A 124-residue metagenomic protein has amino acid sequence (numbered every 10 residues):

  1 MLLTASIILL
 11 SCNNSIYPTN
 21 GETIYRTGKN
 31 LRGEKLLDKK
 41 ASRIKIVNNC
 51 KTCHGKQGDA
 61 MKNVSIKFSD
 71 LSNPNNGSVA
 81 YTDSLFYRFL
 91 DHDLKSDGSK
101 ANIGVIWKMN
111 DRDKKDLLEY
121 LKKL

Functional and structural regions predicted by a protein language model:
M1-S15: Bacterial Sec-dependent N-terminal signal peptides
I7-S11, G98, L117: Intrinsically disordered, low-complexity repeat segments enriched in small/polar residues
C12-I46: Electrostatic cytochrome c docking/interface patches
T23-N30, I44-K56, L85-D91, K115-E119: C-type cytochrome heme c attachment motif
R32, A60-K62, L94-A101: Substrate-binding/catalytic groove segments of enzymes that remodel or degrade extracellular structural polymers
E34-L85, I106-K108: Gly/Gly-Pro-rich "capping" loops immediately C-terminal to redox-active cysteine motifs in periplasmic/lumenal
D83-S96, V105-L124: C-terminal capping alpha-helices of c-type cytochrome domains
